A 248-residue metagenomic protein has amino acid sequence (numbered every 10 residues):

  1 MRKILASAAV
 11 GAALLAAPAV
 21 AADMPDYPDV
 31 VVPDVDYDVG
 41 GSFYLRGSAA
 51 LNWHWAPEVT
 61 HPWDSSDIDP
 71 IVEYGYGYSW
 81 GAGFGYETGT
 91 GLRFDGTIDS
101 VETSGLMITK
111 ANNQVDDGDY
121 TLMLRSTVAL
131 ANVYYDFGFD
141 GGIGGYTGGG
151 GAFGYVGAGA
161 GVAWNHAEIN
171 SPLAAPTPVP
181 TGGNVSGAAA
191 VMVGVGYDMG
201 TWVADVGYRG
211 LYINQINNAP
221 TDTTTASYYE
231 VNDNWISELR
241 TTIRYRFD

Functional and structural regions predicted by a protein language model:
M1-V20: Gram-negative bacterial Sec-dependent N-terminal signal peptides
I4, V39-L45, T90-L92, T127 (+3 more regions): Outer-envelope beta-barrel architecture signal
V20-G83, R246: Short glycine/proline- and aromatic-enriched beta-strand/turn motifs that initiate or cap beta-hairpins
D29-V32, L51-W53, G83-N170, R240-R246: Gram-negative (and chloroplast) outer-membrane scaffold detector with strong preference for beta-barrel transmembrane
D34, D69-E73, G118-L122, G145 (+2 more regions): Outer-membrane beta-barrel domain signature
G41, Y76-W80, M123-A129, A152 (+2 more regions): Residues that define the transmembrane beta-barrel architecture of outer-membrane proteins
P57-S65, V101, G105-Q114, G145 (+2 more regions): Outer-membrane beta-barrel translocator domains and adjoining extracellular loop/strand segments of Gram-negative
T103, M123, V191, G196-D248: Predominantly the C-terminal beta-signal and adjacent terminal strand-loop region of outer-membrane beta-barrel
